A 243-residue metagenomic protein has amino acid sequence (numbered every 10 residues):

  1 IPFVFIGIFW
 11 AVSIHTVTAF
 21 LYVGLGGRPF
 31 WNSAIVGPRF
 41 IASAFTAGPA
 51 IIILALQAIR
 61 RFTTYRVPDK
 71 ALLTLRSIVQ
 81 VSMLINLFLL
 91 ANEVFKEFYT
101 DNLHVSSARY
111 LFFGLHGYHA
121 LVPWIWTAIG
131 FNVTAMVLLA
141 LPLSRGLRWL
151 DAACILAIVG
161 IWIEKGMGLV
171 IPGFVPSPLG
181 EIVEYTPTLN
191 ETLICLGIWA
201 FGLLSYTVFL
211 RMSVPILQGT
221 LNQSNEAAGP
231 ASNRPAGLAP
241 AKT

Functional and structural regions predicted by a protein language model:
I1, Y110-F112, F174-P187, C195-T243: Extramembrane terminal tails and long inter-domain/linker segments of multi-pass membrane proteins
I1-F131, V137-S144, G160, T220-N225 (+2 more regions): Long, contiguous internal "core" modules enriched in hydrophobic/ aromatic residues
I8, C154-L156, L204-S205: Short hydrophobic "helix-edge" motifs at membrane interfaces and signal-peptide entry regions
F88, K165, V214: Hydrophobic, well-ordered secondary-structure elements that form the walls of internal hydrophobic environments
N102-S106, L143, L147, L169-L189: Extracellular/periplasmic helix-loop-helix junctions in multi-pass membrane proteins
L150-G160: Central hydrophobic cores of alpha-helical transmembrane segments in multi-pass integral membrane proteins
W162-G166, T192, L196, A200: Hydrophobic transmembrane alpha-helical segments of multi-pass transport and channel proteins
